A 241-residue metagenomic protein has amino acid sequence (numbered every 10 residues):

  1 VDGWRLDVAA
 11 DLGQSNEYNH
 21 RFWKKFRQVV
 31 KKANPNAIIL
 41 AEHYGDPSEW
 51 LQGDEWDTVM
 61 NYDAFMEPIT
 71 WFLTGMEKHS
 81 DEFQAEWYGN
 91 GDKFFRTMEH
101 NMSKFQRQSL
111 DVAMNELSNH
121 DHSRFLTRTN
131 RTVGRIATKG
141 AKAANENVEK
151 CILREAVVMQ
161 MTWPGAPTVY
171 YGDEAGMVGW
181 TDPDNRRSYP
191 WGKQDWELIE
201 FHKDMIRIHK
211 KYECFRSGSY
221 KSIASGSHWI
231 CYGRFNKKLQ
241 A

Functional and structural regions predicted by a protein language model:
V1-S15: Active-site groove signature of glycoside hydrolases
D2, N34-N36, A166, K210-S219: Surface-exposed helix-capping loop/turn segments at secondary-structure junctions
L12-R21, P47-S48: Acidic-and-aromatic substrate-binding clefts and catalytic sites of carbohydrate-active enzymes
G13-Q14, K142-V148, Y189-W196: Short, contiguous acidic/charged loop-to-helix segments that flank catalytic cores in large enzymes
W23, R27-Q28, N36-D182, K210 (+2 more regions): Conserved alpha/beta catalytic core and glycan-binding cleft of carbohydrate-active enzymes
D182-Y189: Acyl/amide activation-and-transfer machinery of modular secondary-metabolite enzymes
Y189-S225, K238: Aromatic- and carboxylate-lined catalytic core of secreted/periplasmic carbohydrate-active enzymes
Y232-L239: Active-site beta-strand termini and strand-to-loop segments that position acidic
